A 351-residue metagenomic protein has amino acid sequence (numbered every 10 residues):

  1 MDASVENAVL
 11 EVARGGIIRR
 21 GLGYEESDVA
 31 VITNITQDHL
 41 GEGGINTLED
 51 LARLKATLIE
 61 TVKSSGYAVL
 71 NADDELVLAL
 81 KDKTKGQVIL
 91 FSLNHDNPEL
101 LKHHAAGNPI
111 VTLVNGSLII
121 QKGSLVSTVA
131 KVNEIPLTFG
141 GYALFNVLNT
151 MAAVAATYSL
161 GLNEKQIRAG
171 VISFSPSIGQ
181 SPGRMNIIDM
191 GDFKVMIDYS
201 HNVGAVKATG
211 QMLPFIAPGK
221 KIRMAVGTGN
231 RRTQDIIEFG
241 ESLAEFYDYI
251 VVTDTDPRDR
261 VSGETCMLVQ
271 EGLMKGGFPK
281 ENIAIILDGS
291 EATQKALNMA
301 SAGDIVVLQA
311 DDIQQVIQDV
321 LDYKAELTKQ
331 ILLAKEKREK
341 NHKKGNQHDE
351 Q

Functional and structural regions predicted by a protein language model:
M1-L90, H95-E99, E134, V203: Flexible active-site lid/hinge loop adjacent to a nucleotide/diphosphate and Mg2+-phosphate binding pocket
I18-R20, A56, L76-V77, G141-Y142 (+2 more regions): Generic recognition of flexible, low-complexity loop/linker segments
E25-D28, L113-N115, Y247: Short, solvent-exposed loop/turn segments at the edges of secondary structure
N34, K122-S124, A310-D312: Short, small-residue-rich loop/turn micro-motifs
G44, K85, A143, A155-K165 (+1 more regions): ATP-dependent carboxylate-amine ligase
I45-A52, A56, G66, K85-K207: Adenine nucleotide phosphate-binding catalytic loops in nucleotide-utilizing enzymes
A79, P98-H104, T293-N298: Short, solvent-exposed polar/charged micro-motifs at secondary-structure junctions
